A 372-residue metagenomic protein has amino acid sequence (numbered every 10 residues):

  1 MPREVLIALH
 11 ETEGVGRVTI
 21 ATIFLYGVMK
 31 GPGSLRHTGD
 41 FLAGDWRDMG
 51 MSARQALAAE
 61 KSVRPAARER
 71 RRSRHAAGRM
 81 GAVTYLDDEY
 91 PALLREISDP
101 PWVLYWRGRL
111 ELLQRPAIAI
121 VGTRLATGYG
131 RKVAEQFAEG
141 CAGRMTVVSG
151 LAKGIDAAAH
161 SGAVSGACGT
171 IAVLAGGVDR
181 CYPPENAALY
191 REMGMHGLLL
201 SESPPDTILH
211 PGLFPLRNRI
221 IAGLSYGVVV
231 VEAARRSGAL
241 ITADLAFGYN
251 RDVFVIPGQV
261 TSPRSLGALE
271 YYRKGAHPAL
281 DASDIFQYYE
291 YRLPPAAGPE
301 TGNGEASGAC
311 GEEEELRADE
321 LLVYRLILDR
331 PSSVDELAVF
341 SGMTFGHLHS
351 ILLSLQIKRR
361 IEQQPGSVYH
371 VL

Functional and structural regions predicted by a protein language model:
M1-G140: Short, positively charged patches
A82-L372: Glycine-biased, small-residue-rich flexible motifs in mid-sequence functional cores and linkers
